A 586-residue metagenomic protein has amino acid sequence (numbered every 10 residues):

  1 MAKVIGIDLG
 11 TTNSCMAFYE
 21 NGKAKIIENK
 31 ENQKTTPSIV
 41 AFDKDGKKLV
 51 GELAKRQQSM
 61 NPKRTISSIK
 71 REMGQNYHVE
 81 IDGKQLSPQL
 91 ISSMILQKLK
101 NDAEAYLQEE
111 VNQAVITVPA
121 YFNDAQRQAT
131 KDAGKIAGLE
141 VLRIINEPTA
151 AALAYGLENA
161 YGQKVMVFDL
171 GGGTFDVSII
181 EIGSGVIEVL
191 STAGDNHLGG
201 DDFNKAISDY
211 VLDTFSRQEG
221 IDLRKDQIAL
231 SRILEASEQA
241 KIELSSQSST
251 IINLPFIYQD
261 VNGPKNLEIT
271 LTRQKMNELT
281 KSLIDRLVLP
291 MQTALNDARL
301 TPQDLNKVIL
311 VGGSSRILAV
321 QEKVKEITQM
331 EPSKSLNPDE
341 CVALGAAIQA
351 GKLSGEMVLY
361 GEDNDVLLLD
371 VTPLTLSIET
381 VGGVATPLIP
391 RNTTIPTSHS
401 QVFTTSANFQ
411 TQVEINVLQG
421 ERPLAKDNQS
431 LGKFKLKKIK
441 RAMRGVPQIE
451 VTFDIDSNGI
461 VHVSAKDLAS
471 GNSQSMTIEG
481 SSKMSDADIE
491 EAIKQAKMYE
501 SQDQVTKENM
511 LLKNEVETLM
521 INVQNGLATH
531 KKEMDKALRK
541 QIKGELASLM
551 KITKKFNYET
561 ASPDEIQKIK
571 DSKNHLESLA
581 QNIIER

Functional and structural regions predicted by a protein language model:
M1-Q75, V79-Q85, M94, N101-R586: Oxyanion-binding/catalytic loops of NTP- or PPi-dependent enzymes
